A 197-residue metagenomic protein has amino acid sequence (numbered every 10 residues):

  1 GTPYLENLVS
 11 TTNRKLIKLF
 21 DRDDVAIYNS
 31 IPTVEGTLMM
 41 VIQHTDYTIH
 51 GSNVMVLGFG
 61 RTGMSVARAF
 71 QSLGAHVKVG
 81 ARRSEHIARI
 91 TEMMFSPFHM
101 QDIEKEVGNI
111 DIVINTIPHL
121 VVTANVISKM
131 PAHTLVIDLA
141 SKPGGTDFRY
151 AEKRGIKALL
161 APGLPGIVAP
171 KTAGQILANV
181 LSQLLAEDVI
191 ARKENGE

Functional and structural regions predicted by a protein language model:
G1-D21, V25, L139-A186: Rossmann-fold NAD(P)-binding glycine/threonine-rich loop
L16, V77, P97: Hydrophobic anchor at the start of a short beta-strand that flanks the dinucleotide cofactor-binding loop
D23-I42: A glycine-rich, Thr/Ser-enriched phosphate-binding loop motif common to dinucleotide/cofactor-binding enzymes
H44-I49: Glycine-rich helix-loop-beta junction characteristic of Rossmann-like nucleotide cofactor-binding loops
H50-Q71: Glycine-rich adenosine-cofactor-binding loop
T62, E85-H86, K142: Conserved Rossmann-like nucleotide-cofactor binding loop
L73-M93: NAD(P)-binding Rossmann-fold cofactor-contacting core
I90-G166: Rossmann-like adenosine-cofactor binding region
